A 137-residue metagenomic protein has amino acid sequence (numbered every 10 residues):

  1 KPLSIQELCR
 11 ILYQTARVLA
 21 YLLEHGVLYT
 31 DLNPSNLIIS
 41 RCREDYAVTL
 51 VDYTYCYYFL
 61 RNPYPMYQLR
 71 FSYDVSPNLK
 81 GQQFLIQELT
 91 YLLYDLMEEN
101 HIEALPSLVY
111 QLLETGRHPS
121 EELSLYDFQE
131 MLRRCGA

Functional and structural regions predicted by a protein language model:
K1-I5: Conserved structural core of kinase catalytic domains
L8: A contiguous catalytic/ligand-binding core that recognizes phosphate-bearing ligands
I11-L12: Activation segment signature within eukaryotic-like protein kinase domains
T15-L22: Conserved hydrophobic alpha-helix
L22-R41: Catalytic-loop of the protein kinase fold
N36-D52: Conserved protein kinase catalytic/activation segment
A47-T115, D127: C-lobe/activation-segment region of protein kinase-like
R117-A137: Terminal C-lobe "cap" of eukaryotic-type protein kinase domains
